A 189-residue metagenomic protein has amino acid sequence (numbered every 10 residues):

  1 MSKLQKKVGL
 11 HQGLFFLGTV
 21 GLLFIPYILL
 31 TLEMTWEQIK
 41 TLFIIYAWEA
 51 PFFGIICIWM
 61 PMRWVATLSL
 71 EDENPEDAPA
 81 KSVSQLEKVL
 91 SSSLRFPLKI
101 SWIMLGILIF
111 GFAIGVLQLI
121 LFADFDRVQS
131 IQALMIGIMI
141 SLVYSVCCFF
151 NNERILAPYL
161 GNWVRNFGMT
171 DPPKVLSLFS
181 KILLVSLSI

Functional and structural regions predicted by a protein language model:
M1-L184, I189: N-terminal sensory and localization modules of signal-transduction and trafficking proteins
